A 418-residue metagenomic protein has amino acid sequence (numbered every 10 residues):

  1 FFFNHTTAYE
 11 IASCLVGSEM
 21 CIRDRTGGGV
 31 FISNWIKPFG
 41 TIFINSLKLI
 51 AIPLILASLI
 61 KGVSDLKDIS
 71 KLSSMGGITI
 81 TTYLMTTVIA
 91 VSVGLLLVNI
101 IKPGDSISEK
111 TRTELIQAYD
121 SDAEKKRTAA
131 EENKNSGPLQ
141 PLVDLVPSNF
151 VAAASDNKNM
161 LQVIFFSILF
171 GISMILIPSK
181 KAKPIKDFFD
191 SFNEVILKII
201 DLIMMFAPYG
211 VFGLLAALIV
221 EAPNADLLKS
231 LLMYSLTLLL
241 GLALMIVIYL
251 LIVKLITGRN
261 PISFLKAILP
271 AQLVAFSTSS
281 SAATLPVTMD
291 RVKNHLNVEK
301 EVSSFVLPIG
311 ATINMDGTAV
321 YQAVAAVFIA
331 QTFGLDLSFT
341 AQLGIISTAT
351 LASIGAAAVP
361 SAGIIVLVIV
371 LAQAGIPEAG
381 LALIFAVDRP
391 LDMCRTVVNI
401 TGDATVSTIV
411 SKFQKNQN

Functional and structural regions predicted by a protein language model:
F1-G17, I22: Single conserved hydrophobic/aromatic residue that forms the stacking wall/gate of nucleotide- or nucleobase-binding
E19, R25-G28, I32-S33, I44-L47 (+4 more regions): Signature of multi-pass transmembrane helix bundles
G28-W35, S73, N224-M233, T257-L269 (+2 more regions): Membrane-water interface of transmembrane alpha-helices in multipass transporters/channels
A51-I55, A207-V211, S280-T288, V302 (+3 more regions): Transmembrane helix boundary and interhelical junction motifs in multipass membrane proteins
S64-K71, S106, P178-K183, S191 (+5 more regions): Juxtamembrane helix-boundary/capping and inter-helix hinge elements in multi-pass membrane proteins
K71-I78, K198, L202, H295-I309 (+2 more regions): Membrane-interface alpha-helices at helix entry/exit sites of multi-pass transporters
I252-G310, I329-S338: Membrane-embedded helical hairpins/re-entrant loop segments and their flanking transmembrane helices within multi-pass
A323-N418: Transmembrane alpha-helical segments and their short flanking loops that form helix-hairpins/helix-helix interfaces
